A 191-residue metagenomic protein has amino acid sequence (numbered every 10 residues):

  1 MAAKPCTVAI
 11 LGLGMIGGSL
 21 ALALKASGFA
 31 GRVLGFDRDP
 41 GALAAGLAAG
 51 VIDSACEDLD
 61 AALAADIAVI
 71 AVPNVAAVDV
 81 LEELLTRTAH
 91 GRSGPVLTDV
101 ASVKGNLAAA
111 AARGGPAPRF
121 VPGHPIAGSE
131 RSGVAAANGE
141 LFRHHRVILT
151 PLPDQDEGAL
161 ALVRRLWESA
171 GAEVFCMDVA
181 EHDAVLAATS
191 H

Functional and structural regions predicted by a protein language model:
M1-A55, L59: NAD(P)+-binding Rossmann beta1-loop-alpha1 motif at the extreme N-terminus of oxidoreductases
G41-A42, A76, K104-L107: Conserved short alpha-helix immediately C-terminal to the canonical SAM/SAH-binding motif I of Rossmann-like
A65: An anion/phosphate-binding loop that grips the pyrophosphate of nucleotide cofactors and donors
A68-V69, T98: N-terminal Rossmann-like NAD(P) cofactor-binding module of classical short-chain dehydrogenase/reductase
V72-P73, A101, P151: Glycine-rich, N-terminal phosphate-binding loop of Rossmann-like dinucleotide-binding domains
V80-A135: Rossmann-like NAD(P)(H) cofactor-binding subdomain of soluble oxidoreductases
L141-H191: Internal alpha-helical scaffold of NAD(P)-dependent oxidoreductase catalytic cores
